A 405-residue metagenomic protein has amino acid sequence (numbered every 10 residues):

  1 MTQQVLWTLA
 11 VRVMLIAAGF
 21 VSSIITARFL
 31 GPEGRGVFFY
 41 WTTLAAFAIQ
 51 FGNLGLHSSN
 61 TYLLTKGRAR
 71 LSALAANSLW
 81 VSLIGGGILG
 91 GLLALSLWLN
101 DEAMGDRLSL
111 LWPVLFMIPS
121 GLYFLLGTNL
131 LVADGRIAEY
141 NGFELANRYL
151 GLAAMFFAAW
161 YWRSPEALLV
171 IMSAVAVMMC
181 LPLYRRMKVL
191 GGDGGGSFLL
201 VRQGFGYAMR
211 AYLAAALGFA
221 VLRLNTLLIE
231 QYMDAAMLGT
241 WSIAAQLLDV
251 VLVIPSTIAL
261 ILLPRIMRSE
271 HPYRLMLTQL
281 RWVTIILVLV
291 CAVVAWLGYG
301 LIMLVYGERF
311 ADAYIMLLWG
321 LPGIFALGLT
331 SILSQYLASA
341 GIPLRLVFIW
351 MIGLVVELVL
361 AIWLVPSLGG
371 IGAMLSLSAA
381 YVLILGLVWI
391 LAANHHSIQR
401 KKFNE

Functional and structural regions predicted by a protein language model:
M1, W112, A138-G142, P165-M172 (+4 more regions): Interhelical loop/hinge segments that connect adjacent transmembrane helices in multipass membrane
M1-H57, M209-A235, G353, L358-I362 (+2 more regions): Signature of the first transmembrane helix
Q3-G19, W41, Q50-L97, H271-V294: Membrane-water interface segments that mark the loop-to-transmembrane alpha-helix transition
G19, G52-A69, V132-A133, L248-H271 (+1 more regions): Helix-loop junctions and terminal segments of transmembrane helices in multi-pass membrane transport/translocation
E33-R35, L97-V114, A235, W296-G328 (+1 more regions): Interfacial segments at transmembrane-helix termini and the short loops linking adjacent helices
T42-Q50, W241-L260, L287-C291, G320-L327: Transmembrane helix-bundle signature of multi-pass secondary active exporters and lipid flippases
L63-K66, S120-F143, R268-S269, I324-M351: Membrane-interface junctions at transmembrane-helix termini in multi-pass inner-membrane proteins
L111-P113, N141-V189, I352, V356 (+1 more regions): Hydrophobic alpha-helical transmembrane segments
